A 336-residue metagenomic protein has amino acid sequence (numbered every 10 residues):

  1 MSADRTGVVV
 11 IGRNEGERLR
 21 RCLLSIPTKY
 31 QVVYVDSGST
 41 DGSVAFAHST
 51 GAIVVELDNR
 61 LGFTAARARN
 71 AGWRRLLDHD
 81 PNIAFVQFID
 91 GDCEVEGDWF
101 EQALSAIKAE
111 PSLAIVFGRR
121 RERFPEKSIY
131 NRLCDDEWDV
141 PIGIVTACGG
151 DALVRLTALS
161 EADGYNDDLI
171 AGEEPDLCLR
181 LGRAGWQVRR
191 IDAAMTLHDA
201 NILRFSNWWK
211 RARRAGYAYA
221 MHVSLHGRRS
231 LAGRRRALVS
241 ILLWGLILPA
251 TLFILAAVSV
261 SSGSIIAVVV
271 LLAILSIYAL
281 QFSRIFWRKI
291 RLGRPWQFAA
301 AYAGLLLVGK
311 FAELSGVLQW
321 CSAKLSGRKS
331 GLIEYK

Functional and structural regions predicted by a protein language model:
V10-T28: Short, well-formed alpha-helical segments that are part of the catalytic scaffolds of diverse glycosyltransferases
S25, D36-A45, N59, C93-E94: A conserved acidic beta->alpha catalytic loop
N59-D78: Glycine-rich, basic loop-to-helix element that forms the pyrophosphate-binding segment of sugar-nucleotide handling
P81-E94: Short beta-strand-to-loop acidic/aromatic patch adjacent to the donor-nucleotide binding site
E94-I129: Conserved donor NDP-sugar-binding/catalytic core segment of glycosyltransferases
E122-R123, E137-V154, I170, D176: A recurrent flexible, glycine/aromatic-enriched loop bordering the glycosyltransferase active site that acts as
N166-L169, P175-L231: Catalytic donor/gating beta->alpha subdomain of glycosyltransferases that bind UDP-sugars
W244-S322: Membrane-embedded multi-pass helical conduit in multi-pass membrane proteins, especially envelope-biosynthetic
